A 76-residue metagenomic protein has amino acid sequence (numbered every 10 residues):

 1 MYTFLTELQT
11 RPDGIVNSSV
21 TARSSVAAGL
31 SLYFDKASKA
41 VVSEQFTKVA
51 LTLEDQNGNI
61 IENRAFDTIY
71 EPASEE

Functional and structural regions predicted by a protein language model:
M1-N17: Short aromatic-glycine-(Arg/Gly/Cys) micro-motifs in beta-strand/loop hairpins
T3-L5, S19-V20, K48-T52: Ordered hydrophobic segments in well-structured contexts
R11-D13, A27, G58, E71: Generic "edge-of-domain/loop-turn" microfeature
G14-A28: A short, exposed loop/beta-hairpin motif centered on an aromatic-Gly-Thr core
S24-F46: A short, charged, amphipathic alpha-helix used as a generic interaction element across diverse proteins
K39-E76: Short, mixed-charge low-complexity intrinsically disordered segments
